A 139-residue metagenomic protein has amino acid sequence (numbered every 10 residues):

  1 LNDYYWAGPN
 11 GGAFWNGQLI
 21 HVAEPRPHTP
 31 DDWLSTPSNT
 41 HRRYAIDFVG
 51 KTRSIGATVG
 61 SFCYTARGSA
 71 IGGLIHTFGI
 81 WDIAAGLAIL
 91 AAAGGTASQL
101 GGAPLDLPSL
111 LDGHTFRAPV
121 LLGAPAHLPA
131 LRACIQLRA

Functional and structural regions predicted by a protein language model:
L1-C63, H114-A139: Acidic beta-strand-loop-alpha-helix segment within the catalytic core of divalent metal-dependent phosphate-processing
C63-A139: Oxyanion/phosphate-interacting regions
